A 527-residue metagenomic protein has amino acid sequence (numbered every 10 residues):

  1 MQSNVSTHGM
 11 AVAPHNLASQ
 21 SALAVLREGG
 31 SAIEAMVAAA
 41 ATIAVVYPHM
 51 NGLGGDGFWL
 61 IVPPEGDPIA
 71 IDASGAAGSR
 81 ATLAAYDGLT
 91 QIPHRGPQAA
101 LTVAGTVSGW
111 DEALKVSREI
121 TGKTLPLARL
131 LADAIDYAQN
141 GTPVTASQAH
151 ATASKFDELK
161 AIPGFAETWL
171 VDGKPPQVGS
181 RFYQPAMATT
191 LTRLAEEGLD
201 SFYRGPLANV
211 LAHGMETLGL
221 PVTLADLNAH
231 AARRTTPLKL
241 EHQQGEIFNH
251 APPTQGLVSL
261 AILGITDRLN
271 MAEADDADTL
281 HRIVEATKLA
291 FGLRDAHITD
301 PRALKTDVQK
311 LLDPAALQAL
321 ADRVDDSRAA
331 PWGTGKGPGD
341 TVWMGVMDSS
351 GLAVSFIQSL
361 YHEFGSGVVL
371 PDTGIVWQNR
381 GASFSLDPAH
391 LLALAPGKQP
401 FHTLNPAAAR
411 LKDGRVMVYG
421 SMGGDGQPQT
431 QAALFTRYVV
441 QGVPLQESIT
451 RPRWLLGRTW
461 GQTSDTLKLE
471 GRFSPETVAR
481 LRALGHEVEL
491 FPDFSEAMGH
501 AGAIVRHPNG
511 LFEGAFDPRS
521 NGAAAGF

Functional and structural regions predicted by a protein language model:
M1-R27, A32-G198, F202-R204, A208-T254 (+3 more regions): Noncatalytic scaffold domains of N-terminal-nucleophile
V45-I69, P221-L224, L352-M417, Q441 (+1 more regions): Active-site rim segments in enzyme catalytic domains, especially the processed small/beta chain of N-terminal
N51-G52, D56-P63, V342-M347, P406-A408 (+2 more regions): Short beta-strand scaffold segments in enzyme catalytic cores
A76, Y361-E363, G424: A short acidic/small-residue loop/turn micro-motif
R234, P338-T341, H402-L404: Short, small/polar residue-rich loop motifs at catalytic or cofactor-binding pockets
N249-T254, A409-G426, Y438: Extended C-terminal regions of large enzymes
N270-L360, D372-T373, R380: Internal maturation/activation junctions in enzymes
S350, K398, Q431, Y438-S495: Extended C-terminal subregions enriched in glycine
